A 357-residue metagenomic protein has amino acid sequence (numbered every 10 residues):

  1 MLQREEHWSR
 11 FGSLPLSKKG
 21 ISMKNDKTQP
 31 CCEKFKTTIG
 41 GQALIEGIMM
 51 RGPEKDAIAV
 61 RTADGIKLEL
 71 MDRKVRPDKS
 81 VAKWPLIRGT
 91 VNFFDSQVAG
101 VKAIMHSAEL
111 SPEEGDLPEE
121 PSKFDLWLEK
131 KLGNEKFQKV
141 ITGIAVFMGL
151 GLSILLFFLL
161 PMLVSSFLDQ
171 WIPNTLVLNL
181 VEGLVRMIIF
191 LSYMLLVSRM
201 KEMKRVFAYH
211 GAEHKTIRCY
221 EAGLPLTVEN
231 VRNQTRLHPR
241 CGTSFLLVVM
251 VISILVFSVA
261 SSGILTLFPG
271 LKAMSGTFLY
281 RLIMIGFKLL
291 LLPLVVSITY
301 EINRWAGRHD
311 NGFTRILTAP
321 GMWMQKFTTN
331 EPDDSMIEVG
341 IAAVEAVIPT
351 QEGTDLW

Functional and structural regions predicted by a protein language model:
M23-E120: Divalent-cation
T28-G40, L44, I48-M50, K67 (+3 more regions): Polar-ligand-bearing catalytic/cofactor-coordination segments of membrane-embedded or membrane-tethered inner-membrane
W84-H106, L110, E182-F207, L292-W305: Hydrophobic alpha-helical membrane-embedded segments
H106-S107, G149-N174, V249-M284, Y300: Juxtamembrane "helix exit" motif at the C-terminal ends of alpha-helical transmembrane segments in multi-pass membrane
L117-Q170, N174-M200: Hydrophobic alpha-helical segments characteristic of transmembrane helices in integral membrane transporters
L126-K136, V164-V181, L265-I283, W305-R315 (+1 more regions): Membrane interface segments of multi-pass transport proteins and intramembrane proteases
F137-L155, Q234-V259: Transmembrane alpha-helical segments and their cytosolic interface motifs in multi-pass membrane proteins
